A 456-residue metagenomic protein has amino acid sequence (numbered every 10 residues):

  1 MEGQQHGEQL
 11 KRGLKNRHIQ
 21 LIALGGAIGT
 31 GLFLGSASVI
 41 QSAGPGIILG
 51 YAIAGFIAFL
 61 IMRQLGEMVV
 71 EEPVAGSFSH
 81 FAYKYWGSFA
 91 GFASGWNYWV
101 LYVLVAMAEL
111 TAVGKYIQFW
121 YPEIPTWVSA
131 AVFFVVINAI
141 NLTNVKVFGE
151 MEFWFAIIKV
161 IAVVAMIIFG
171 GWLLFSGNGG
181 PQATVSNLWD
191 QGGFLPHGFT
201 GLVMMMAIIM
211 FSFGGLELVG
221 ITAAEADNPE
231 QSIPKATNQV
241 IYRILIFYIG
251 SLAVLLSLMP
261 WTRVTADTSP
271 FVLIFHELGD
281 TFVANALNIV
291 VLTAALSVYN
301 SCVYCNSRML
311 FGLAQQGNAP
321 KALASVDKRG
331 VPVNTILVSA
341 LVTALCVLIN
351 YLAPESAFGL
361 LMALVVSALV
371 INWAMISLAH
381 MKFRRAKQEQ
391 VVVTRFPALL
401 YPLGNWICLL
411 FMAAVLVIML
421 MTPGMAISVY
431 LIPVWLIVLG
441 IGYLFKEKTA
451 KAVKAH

Functional and structural regions predicted by a protein language model:
M1-G7, H80-Y83, E109-A130, A162 (+4 more regions): Helix-loop-helix connectors at the membrane interface of multi-pass transporters/channels
M1-S36, Q41-G46, A58-R63, A75 (+4 more regions): Membrane-interface "cap" regions at the ends of multi-pass membrane proteins
Q5-L10, I47-I48, Y121-P125, I157-N285 (+1 more regions): Helix-loop-helix junctions that connect adjacent transmembrane segments in multi-pass membrane transporters
K11, L34-S129, F133, V240-I249 (+1 more regions): Extracellular loop-to-transmembrane helix junctions
V74, N97-A112, F213-A226, T281-K321 (+2 more regions): Membrane-helix boundary/coupling elements in multi-pass transport proteins
H80-Y83, G87, F119, M205 (+2 more regions): TM-loop-TM module centered on a large, flexible mid-protein loop between adjacent transmembrane helices in multi-pass
G114, W127-A183, F213-G214, T237-I241 (+4 more regions): Membrane-interface loop-to-helix entry segments
W154, A322-V333, V370-P423, A452-H456: C-terminal membrane-solvent junction of multi-pass transporters and transport-like membrane proteins
